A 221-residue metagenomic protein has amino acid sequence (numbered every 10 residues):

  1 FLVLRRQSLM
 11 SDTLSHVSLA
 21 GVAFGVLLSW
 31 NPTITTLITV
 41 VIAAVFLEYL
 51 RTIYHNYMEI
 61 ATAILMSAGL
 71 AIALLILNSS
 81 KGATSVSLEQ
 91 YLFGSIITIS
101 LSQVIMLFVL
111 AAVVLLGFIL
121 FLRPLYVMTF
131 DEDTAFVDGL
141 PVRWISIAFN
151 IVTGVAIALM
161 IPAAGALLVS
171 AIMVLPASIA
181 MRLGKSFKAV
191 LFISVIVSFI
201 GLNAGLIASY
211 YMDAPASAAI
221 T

Functional and structural regions predicted by a protein language model:
F1-A83, A180-F192, S209-D213: Short loop segments and helix-boundary regions at transmembrane helix junctions of multi-pass inner-membrane proteins
L27-V41, F108-A112, A158-I172, A218-A219: Structural signature of hydrophobic alpha-helical transmembrane segments
T33-I38, A61-I64, V104-V109, R143-I151 (+2 more regions): Hydrophobic alpha-helical transmembrane segments
V41-F46, I72, F108-G117, I151-V155 (+1 more regions): Generic alpha-helical transmembrane segments of integral inner-membrane proteins, especially permease/transport modules
Y54, T62-L120: Transmembrane helix-bundle core of multi-pass membrane transporters and related energy-transducing complexes
L116-F149: Membrane-helix/interface signature in polytopic inner-membrane proteins
W144, A148-A164: Transmembrane alpha-helices
A163, V169-A218: Transmembrane alpha-helical segments in multi-pass inner-membrane proteins
